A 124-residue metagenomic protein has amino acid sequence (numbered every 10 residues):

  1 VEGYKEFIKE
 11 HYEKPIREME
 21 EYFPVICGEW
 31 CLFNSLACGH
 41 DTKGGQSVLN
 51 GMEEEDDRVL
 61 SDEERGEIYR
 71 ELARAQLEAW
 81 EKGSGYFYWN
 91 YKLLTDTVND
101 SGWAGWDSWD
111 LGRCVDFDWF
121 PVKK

Functional and structural regions predicted by a protein language model:
V1-R74: Extracellular glycoside hydrolase catalytic/binding regions
E55-V59, E63-K124: Aromatic-rich peripheral "rim/lid" segments of glycoside hydrolase catalytic domains that contact and position glycan
